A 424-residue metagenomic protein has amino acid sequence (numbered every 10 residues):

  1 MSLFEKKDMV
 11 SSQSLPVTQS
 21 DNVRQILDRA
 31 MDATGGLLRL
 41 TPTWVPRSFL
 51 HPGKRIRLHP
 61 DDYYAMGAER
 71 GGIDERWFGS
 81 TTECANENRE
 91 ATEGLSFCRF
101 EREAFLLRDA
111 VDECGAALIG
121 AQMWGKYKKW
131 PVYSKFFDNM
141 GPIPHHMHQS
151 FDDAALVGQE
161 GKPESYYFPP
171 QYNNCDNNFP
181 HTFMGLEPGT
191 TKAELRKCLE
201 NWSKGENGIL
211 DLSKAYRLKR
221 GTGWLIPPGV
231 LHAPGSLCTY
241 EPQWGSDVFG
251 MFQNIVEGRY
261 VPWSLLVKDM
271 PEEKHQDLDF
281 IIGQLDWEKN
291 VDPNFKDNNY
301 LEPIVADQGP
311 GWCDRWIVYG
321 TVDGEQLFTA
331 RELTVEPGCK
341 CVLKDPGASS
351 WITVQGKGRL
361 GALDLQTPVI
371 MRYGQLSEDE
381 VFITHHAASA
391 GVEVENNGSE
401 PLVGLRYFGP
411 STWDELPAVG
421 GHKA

Functional and structural regions predicted by a protein language model:
M1-A193, V256-D297, A330-E332, G420-K423: Transition-metal
A154-L156, L231-S236, Y240-Q243, L333 (+4 more regions): Short beta-strand His + acidic residue motifs that chelate non-heme Fe in jelly-roll/DSBH and cupin folds
E164-F168, G235-Y260, N397-P417: A short hydrophobic beta-strand segment most commonly corresponding to one strand of the jelly-roll/cupin
P169-P227: Intrinsically disordered, low-complexity linker/loop segments enriched in Gly/Pro and charged/polar residues
S203-W263: Loop-centered beta-sheet repeat module
L212-L225, G361-E393: Short acidic-glycine-tyrosine-enriched beta hairpin
F280-A348: Functionally critical, mid-to-C-terminal surface segments that flank or help form catalytic/ligand
